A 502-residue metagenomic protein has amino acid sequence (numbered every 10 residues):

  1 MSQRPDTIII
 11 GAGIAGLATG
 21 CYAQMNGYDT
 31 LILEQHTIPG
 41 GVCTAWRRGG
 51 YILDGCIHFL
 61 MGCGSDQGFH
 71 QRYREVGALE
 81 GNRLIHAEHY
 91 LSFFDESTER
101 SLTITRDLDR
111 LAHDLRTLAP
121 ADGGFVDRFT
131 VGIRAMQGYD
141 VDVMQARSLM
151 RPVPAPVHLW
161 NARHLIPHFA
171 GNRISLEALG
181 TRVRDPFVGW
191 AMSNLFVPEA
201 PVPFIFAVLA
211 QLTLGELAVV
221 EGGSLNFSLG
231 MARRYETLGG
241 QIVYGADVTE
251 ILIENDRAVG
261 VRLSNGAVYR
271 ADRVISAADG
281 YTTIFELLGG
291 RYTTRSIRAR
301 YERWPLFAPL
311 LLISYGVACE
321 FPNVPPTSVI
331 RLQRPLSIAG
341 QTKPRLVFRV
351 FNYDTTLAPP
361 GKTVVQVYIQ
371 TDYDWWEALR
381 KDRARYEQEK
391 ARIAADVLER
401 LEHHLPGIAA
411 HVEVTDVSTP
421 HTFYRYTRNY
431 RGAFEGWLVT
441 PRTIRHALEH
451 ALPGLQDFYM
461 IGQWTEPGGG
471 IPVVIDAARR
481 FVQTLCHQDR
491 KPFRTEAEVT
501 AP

Functional and structural regions predicted by a protein language model:
M1-T7, M25-N26, F493-P502: Extreme N-terminal leader/targeting segments of oxidoreductases
Q3-G138, L438: N-terminal glycine-rich phosphate/pyrophosphate-binding loop and immediately adjacent elements
I57, Q463-C486: A conserved FAD-binding loop/helix module that cradles the flavin
H86, Y244-A246: Short loop/edge segments at beta-strand edges and connector loops that shape dinucleotide/nucleotide cofactor-binding
R134-L238, G245, Y426-P441: Active-site/ligand-binding neighborhood in enzyme catalytic cores
D185-E199, V347, G407-P467: A glycine-rich dinucleotide-binding beta-alpha-beta segment and adjacent secondary-structure elements that constitute
V219, T249-P360: Mid-domain catalytic core of redox enzymes that form a hydrophobic substrate pocket/lid adjacent to a catalytic redox
A318-H421: C-terminal segments that line or cap access tunnels to active or ligand-binding sites in enzymes and enzyme-associated
